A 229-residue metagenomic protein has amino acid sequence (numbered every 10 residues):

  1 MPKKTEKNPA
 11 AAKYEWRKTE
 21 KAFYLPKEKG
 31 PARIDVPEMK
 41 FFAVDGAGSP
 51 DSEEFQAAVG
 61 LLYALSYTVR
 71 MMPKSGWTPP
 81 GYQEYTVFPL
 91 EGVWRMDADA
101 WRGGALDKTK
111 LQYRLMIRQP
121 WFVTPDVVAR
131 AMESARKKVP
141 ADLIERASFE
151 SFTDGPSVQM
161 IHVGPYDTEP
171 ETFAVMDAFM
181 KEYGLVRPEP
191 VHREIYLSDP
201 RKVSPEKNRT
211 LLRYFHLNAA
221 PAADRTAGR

Functional and structural regions predicted by a protein language model:
P2-R229: A solvent-exposed interaction/effector surface
